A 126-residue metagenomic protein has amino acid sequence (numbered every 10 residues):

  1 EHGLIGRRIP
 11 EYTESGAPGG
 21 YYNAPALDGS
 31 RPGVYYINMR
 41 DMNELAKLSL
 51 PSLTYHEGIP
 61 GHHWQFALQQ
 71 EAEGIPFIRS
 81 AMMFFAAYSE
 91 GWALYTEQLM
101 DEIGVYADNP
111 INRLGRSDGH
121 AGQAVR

Functional and structural regions predicted by a protein language model:
E1-R126: Long, His/Glu/Asp-enriched segments that create or flank divalent metal/ion-associated functional microenvironments
